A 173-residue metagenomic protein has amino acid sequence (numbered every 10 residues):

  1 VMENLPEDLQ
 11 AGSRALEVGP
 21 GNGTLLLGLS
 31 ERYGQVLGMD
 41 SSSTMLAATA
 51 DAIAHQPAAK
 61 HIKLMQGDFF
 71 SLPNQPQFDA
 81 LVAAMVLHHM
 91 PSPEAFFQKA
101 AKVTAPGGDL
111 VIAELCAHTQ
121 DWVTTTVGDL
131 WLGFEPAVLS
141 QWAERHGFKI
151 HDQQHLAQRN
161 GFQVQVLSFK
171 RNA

Functional and structural regions predicted by a protein language model:
V1-S13: Conserved alpha-helix/loop element of class I SAM-dependent methyltransferases that forms part of the SAM/SAH-binding
R14-S71: Class I SAM-dependent methyltransferase SAM/SAH-binding core
F70-L81: A short acidic, Gly/Pro-enriched loop at the edge of an enzyme's catalytic core that lines a small-molecule cofactor
A80-S92: A short SAM/SAH-binding and catalytic strip from SAM-dependent methyltransferases
A95-D109: A short glycine-rich, Lys/Arg-flanked "PGG" loop and its adjoining helix->strand segment in the class I
D109-L167: C-terminal alpha-helical "lid/dimerization" subdomain adjacent to the S-adenosyl-L-methionine
L167-A173: C-terminal lobe and adjacent flexible extensions of AdoMet/dcAdoMet transferase-like proteins
